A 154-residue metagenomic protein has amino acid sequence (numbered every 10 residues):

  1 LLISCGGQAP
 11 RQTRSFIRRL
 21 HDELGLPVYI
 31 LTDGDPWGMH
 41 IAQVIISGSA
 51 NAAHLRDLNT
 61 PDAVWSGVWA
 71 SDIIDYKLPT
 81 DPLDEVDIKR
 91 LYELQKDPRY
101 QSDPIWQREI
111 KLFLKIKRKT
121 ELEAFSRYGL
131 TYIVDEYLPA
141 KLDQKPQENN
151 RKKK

Functional and structural regions predicted by a protein language model:
L1-G6: Conserved RecA-like helicase motor-core motifs
R11-K154: TOPRIM fold recognition
